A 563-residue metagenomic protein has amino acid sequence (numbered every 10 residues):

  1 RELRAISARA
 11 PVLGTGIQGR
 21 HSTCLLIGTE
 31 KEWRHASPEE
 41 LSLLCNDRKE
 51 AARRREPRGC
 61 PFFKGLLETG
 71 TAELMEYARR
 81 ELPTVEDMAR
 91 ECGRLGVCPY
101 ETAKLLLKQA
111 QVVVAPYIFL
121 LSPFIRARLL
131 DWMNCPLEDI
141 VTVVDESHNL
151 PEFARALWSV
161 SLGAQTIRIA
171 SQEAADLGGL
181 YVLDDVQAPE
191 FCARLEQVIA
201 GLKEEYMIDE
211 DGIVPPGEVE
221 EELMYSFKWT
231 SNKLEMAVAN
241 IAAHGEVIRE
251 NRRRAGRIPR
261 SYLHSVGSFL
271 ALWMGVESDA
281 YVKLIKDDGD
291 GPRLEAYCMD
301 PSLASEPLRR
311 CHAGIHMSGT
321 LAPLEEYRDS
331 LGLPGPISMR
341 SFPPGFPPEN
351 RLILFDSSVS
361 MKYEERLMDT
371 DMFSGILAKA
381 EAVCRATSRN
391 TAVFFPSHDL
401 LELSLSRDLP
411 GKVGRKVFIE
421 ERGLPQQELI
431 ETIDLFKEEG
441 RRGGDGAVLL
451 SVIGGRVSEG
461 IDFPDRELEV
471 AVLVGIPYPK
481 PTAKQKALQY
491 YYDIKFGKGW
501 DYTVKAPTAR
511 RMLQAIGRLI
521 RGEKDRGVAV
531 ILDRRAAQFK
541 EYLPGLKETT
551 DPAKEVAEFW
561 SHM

Functional and structural regions predicted by a protein language model:
R1, I315-M317, R389-P396, I531-L532: Conserved RecA-like ASCE P-loop NTPase motor core of nucleic-acid helicases/translocases
E2-V113, L121, G179, M207 (+1 more regions): A substrate-engagement module of RecA-like helicase motors
V85-A89, G93-M236, G319-P334, D465 (+1 more regions): Signature of the SF2 helicase/ATPase Hel1-core->accessory helical subdomain module
E86-A110, L121-W132, A237-S360, L367-M368 (+2 more regions): A contiguous, basic/glycine-rich beta-loop/short-helix subdomain that forms a polymer-engagement track
S357-D371, E421-R535: Conserved RecA-like P-loop NTPase helicase motor core
S360-P396: Conserved interdomain hinge at the start of the Helicase C-terminal
P396-E421: Conserved helicase motor "Helicase C" RecA-like lobe of SF1/SF2 P-loop NTPases
I433, K486-A487, W500, V530-M563: N-terminal targeting/trafficking signals and adjacent low-complexity tails
